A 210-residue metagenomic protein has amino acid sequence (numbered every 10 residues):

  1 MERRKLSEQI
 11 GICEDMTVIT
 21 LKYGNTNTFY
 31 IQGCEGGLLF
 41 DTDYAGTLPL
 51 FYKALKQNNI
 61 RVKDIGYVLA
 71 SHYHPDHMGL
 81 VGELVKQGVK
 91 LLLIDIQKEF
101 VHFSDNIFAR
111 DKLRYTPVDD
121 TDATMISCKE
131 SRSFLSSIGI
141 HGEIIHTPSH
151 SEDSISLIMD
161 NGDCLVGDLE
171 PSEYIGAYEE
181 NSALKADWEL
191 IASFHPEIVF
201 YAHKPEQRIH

Functional and structural regions predicted by a protein language model:
R4-N58, I155-E170: Conserved beta-strand hairpin/beta-sheet module of binuclear metal-dependent hydrolase folds, prominently
L38-D41, D64-A70, I144-H146: Short catalytic-loop micro-motif centered on adjacent basic/acidic residues
L38-F40, L69, L91, D163-L165 (+1 more regions): Residue-level marker for buried hydrophobic side chains located in beta-strands that build the well-ordered beta-sheet
A45-G46, I140-H210: Metallo-beta-lactamase
T47-L50, A54-S131: Active-site HxH/HxHxD metal-binding segment of metal-dependent hydrolases
N58-K63, S137-I140, F194: Glycine-rich phosphate-binding loop signature in dinucleotide/nucleotide-binding domains
M125-K129, L135-G139, I145: A conserved mid-domain beta-alpha-beta active-site/ligand-binding segment of alpha/beta enzyme cores
